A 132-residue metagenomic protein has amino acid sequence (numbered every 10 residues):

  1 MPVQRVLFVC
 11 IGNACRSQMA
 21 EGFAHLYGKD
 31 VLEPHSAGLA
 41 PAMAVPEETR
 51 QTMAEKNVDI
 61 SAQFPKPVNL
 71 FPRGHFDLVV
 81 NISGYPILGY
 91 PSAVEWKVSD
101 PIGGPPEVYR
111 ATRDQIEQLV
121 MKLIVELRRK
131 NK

Functional and structural regions predicted by a protein language model:
M1-N69: Conserved active-site segments centered on acidic
N13, M53, V79-V80, I116: Conserved small-residue
Q63, V68-G89, E95: Mid-chain, well-packed structural core segment of small domains
G84-K132: Phosphate-binding/catalytic loops
